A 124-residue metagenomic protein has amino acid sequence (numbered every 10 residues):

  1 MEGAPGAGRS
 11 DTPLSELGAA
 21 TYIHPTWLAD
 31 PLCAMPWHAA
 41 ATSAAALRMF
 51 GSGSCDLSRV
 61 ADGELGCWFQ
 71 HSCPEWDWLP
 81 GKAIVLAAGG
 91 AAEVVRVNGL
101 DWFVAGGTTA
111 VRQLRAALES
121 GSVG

Functional and structural regions predicted by a protein language model:
M1-A7: Contiguous, small/hydrophobic- and glycine-enriched helical/loop subdomains that border and often "cap" functional
A7-G124: An extended, acidic
